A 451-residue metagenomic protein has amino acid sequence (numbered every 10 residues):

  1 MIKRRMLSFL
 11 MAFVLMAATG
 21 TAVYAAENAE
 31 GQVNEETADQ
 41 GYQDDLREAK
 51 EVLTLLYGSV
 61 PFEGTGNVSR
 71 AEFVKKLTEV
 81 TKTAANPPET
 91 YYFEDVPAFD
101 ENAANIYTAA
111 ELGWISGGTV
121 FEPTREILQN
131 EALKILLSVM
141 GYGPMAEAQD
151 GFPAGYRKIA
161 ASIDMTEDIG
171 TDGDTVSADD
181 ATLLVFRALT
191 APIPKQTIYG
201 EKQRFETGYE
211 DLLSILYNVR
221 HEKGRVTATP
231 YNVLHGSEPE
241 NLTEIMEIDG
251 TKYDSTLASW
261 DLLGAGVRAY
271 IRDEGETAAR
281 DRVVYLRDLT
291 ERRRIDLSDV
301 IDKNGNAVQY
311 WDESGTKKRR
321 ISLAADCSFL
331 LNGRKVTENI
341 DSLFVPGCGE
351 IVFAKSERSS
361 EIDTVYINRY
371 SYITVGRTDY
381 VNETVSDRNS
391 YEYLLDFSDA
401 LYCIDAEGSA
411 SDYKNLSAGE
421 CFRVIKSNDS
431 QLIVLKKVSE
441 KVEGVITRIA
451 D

Functional and structural regions predicted by a protein language model:
I2-D44, E51-A103, E111-N130, L136-T175 (+3 more regions): Feature responds to low-complexity, polar/acidic, surface-exposed segments characteristic of secreted/exported proteins
E48-A49, V96, F397, C403: Mixed-charge, polar/low-complexity N-terminal
D179, L183, L189-D326, L330-S398 (+1 more regions): Short, flexible, surface-exposed loop segments at domain boundaries
